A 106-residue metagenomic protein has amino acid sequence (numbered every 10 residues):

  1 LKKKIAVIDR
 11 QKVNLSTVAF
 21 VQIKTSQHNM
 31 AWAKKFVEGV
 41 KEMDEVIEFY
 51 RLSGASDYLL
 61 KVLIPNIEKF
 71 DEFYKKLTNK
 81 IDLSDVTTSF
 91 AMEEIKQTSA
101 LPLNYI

Functional and structural regions predicted by a protein language model:
L1-I106: A compositional/biophysical signature of low hydrophobicity enriched in polar/charged and small residues
